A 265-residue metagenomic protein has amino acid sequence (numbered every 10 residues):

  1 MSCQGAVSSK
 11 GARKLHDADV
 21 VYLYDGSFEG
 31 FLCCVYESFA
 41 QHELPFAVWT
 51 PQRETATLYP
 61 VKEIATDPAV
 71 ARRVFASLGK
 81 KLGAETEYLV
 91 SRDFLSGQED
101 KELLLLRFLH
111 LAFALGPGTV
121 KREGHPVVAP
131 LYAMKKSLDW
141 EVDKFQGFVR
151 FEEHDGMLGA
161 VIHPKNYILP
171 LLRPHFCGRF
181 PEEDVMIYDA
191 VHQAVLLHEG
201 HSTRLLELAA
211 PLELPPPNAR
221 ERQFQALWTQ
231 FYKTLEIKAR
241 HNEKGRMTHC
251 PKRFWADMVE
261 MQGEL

Functional and structural regions predicted by a protein language model:
S2-C3, V7-A69: N-terminal ordered "arm"
V20-S27, K62, P126, M157-I168 (+1 more regions): Conserved aromatic-histidine-acidic binding/catalytic patches
G30-Q41, L106-A114, P174-G178, A226-K233: Short, hydrophobic/amphipathic alpha-helical patches that form generic packing surfaces within helical domains
W49-K144: Charged, alpha-helical interface segments at or near domain boundaries
A65-V70, V74, S202-P215: Acidic, Ser/Thr-rich peripheral helices and adjacent loops at domain boundaries
L89-D93, A190, R240-M247: Short coil/turn segments at secondary-structure boundaries
P117-L208: Internal, well-folded beta-alpha domain core
E182-D184, V195-G200, L212-L265: Long, compositionally biased intrinsically disordered terminal regions
